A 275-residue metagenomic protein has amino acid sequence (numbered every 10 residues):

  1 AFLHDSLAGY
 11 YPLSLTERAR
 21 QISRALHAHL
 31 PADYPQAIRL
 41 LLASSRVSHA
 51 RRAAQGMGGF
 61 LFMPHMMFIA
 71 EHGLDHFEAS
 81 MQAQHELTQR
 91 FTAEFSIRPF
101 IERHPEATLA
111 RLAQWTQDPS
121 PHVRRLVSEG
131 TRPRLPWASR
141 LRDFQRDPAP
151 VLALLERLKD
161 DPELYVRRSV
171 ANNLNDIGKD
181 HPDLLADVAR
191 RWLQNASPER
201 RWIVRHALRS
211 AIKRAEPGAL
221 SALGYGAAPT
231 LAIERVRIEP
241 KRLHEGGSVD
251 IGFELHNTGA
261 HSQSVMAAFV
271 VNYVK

Functional and structural regions predicted by a protein language model:
A1-A219, D250, H261-M266: Surface-facing alpha-helical segments and adjacent helix-coil boundary elements at the starts of domains
I212, E216, E254, N272-V274: Hydrophobic alpha-helix feature that most strongly marks membrane-spanning transmembrane helices and their immediate
G218-I233: Proline/serine/threonine-rich low-complexity linkers at boundaries of modular beta-sandwich domains
P229-L231, T258-K275: Contiguous segments within soluble domain cores/interaction surfaces
A232, R242, I251: Helix-loop elements that line ligand-binding/catalytic pockets
R237, S248, A260: Long, positively charged binding patches that form subdomain-scale interaction surfaces for polyanionic ligands
R237-L243: Short beta-strand segments of immunoglobulin-like
E245-N257: Short beta-strand elements of extracellular/lumenal beta-sandwich folds
